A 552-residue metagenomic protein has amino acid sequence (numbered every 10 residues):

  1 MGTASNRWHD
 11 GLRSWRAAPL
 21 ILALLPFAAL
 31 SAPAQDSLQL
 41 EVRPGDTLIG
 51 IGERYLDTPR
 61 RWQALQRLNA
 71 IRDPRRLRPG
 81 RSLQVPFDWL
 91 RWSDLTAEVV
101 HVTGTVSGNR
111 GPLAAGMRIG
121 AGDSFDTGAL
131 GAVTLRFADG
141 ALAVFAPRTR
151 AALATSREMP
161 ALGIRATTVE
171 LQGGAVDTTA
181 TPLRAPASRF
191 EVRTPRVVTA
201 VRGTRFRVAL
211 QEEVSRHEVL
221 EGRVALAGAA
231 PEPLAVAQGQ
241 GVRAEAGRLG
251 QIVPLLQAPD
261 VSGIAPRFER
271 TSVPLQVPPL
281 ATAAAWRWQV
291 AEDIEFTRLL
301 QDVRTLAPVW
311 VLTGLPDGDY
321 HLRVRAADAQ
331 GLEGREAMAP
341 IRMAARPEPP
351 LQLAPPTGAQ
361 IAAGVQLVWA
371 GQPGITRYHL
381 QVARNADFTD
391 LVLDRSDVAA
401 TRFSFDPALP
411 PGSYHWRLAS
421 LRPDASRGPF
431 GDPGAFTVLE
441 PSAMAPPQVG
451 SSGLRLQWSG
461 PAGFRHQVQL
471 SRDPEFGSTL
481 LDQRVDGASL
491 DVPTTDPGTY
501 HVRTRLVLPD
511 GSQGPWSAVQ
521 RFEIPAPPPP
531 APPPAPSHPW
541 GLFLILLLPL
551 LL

Functional and structural regions predicted by a protein language model:
A34-P59: Primarily a LysM-type cell-wall glycan-binding module
R54-D94: Extracellular LysM carbohydrate-binding repeats and other cell-envelope/extracellular binding modules
P79-S82, D88-G241, E245-P266, T271 (+1 more regions): Flexible, surface-exposed loop/linker segments and immediately adjacent secondary-structure boundaries
P254-G263, P347-A354, L439-V449: Proline-enriched interdomain boundary motifs that mark the N-terminal boundary and often initiate the first structured
V273-T282, V365-I375, L454-A462: Conserved aromatic anchor
L299-L306, L393-A399, L480-D486: Short beta-strand segments within Ig-like beta-sandwich modules, predominantly Fibronectin type-III
D317-A329, A408-P423, T495-P509: Beta-strand-rich modules
Q330-M343, L421-V438, D510-I524: Extracellular fibronectin type III
